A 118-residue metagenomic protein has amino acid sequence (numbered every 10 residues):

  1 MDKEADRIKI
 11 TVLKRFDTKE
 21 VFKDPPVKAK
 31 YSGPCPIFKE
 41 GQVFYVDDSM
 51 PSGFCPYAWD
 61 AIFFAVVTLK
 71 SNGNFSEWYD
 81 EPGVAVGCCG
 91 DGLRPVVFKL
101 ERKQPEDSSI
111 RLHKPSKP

Functional and structural regions predicted by a protein language model:
K3-R7, L93-P95: A general secondary-structure signal for short beta-strands and their flanking turns/coil in non-transmembrane regions
I8-D24: Short, basic/aromatic beta-hairpin or loop at an interaction surface
K9-T11, V43-Y45, V97-E101: Ser/Thr- (and often Asn-) enriched beta-sheet segments in non-cytosolic proteins
D24-M50: Short, flexible N-terminal segments of the mature chain
C35, C55, C88-C89: Disulfide-bonded cysteines in secreted/extracellular proteins and peptides
P51-A61: Short, Lys/Arg- and Gly-enriched loop/turn segments at beta-strand edges
A61-P118: Short, compact, well-ordered microdomains
